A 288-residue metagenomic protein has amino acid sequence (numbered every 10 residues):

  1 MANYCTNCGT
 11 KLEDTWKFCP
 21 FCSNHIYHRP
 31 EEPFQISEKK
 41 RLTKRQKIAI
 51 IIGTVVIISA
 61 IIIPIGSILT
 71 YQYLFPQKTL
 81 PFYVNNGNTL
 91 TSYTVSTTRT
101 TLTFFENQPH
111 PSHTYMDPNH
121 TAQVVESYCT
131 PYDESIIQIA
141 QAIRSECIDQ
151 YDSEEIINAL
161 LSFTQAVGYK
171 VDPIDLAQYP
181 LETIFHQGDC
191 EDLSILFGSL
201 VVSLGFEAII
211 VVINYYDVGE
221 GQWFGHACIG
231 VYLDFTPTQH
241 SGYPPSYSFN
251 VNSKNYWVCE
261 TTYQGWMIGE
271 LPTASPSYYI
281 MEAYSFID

Functional and structural regions predicted by a protein language model:
M1-R41: Cys/His-rich metal-coordination motifs, chiefly Zn-binding "fingers/knuckles"
Y4, F18, R45-A49, G53-T54 (+2 more regions): Linear, non-domain "peripheral" regions
K11-D14, H25-H28, E134-S135, L196 (+1 more regions): Secreted/processed peptides and extracellular or luminal domains of membrane proteins
V56-P64, V201: Hydrophobic core
S92, Q141-I148, I209, D217-Q222: Flexible, low-complexity segments enriched in proline/glycine/serine and punctuated by aromatic residues
S112-F185: Secondary-structure boundary elements
I156, L160, H186-F197, V201: Active-site nucleophilic cysteine motif
D192-D288: Hydrophobic/aromatic-rich core segments of domains that either
